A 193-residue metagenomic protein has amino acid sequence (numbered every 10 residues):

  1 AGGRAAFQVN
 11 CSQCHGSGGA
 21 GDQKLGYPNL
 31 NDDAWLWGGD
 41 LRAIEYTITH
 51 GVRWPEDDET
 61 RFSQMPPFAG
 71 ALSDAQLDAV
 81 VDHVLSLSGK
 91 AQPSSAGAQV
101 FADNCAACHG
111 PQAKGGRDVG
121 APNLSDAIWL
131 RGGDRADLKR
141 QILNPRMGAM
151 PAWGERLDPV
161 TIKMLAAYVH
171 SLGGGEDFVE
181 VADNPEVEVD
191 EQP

Functional and structural regions predicted by a protein language model:
A1-G18, A91-G115, D126, G133 (+4 more regions): Sequence/structural segment immediately N-terminal to covalent heme-attachment motifs in c-type and related
A1-L36, A43: Structured, soluble extracytoplasmic/luminal domains of envelope-associated proteins
Q23, L72, N104: Ligand-binding pocket scaffold of soluble enzyme catalytic domains
Q23-G26, D118, F178: Short, solvent-exposed loop/turn and secondary-structure capping segments
N31-V84, Q112, G116-G174: Extracytoplasmic electron-transfer domains, predominantly the class I c-type cytochrome c fold
A98, G175-D177: Extended amphipathic alpha-helical coiled-coil/heptad-repeat regions
